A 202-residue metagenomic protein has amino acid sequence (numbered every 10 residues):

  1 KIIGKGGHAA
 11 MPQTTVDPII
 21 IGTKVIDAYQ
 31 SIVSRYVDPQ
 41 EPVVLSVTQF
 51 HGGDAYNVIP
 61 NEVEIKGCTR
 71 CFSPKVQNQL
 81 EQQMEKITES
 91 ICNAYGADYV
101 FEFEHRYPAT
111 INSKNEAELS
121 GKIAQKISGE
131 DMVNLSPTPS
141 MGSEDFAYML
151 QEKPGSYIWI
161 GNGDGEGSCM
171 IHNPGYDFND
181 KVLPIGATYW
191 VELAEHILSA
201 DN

Functional and structural regions predicted by a protein language model:
K1-D27: Fold-level recognition of mixed alpha/beta catalytic cores in primary-metabolism enzymes, strongest
I19-N202: Metal-dependent amide/peptide-bond hydrolase catalytic core, centered on the "pita-bread" metallohydrolase fold
